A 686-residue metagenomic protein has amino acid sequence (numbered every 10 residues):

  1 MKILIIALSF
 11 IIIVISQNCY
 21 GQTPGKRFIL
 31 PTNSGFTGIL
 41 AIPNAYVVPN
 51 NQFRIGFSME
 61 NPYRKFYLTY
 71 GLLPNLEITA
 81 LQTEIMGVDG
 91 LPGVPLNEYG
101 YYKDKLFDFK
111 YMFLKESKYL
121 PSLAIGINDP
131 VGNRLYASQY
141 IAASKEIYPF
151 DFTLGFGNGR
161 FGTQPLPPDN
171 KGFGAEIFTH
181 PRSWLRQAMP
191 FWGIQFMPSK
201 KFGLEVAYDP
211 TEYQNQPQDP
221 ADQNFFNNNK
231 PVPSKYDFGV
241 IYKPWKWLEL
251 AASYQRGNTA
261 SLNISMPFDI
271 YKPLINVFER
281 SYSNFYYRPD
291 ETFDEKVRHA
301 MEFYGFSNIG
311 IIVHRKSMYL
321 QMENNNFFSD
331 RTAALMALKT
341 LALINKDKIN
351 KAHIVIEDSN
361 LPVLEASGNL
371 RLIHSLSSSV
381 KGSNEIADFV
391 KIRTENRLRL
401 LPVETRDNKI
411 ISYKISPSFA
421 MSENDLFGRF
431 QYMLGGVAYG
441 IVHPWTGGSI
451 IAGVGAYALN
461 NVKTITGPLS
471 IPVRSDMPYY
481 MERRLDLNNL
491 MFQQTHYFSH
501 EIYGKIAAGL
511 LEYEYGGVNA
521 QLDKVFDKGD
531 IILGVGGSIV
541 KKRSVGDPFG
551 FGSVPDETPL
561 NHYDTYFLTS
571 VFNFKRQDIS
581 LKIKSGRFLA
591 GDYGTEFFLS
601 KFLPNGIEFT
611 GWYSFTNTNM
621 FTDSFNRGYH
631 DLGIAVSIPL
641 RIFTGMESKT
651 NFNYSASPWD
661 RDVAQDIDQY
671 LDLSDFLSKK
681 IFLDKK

Functional and structural regions predicted by a protein language model:
G21-V131, L135, I147-F150, G159-R160 (+14 more regions): Transmembrane beta-barrel domains of Gram-negative outer membranes and organellar outer membranes
G25, A80-D108, M112, K118 (+11 more regions): Outer-membrane beta-barrel translocator/channel fold
A41, R54, K65, L106-D108 (+10 more regions): Membrane-embedded beta-strand positions in outer-membrane beta-barrel channels/transporters
P49-F53, R64, P74-L76, Y119-L123 (+15 more regions): Outer-envelope beta-barrel architecture signal
F53-G56, K316-N324: Short, aliphatic-rich beta-strand segments
L72-P74, K110-S117, I147-P149, P198-K200 (+9 more regions): Outer-membrane beta-barrel proteins
G174-E176, R182, Q216, K243-L250 (+4 more regions): Flexible, glycine-rich linker and terminal segments associated with outer-membrane beta-barrel/transport systems
P273-F285, K316, L370-Y413, S418-M433 (+13 more regions): Gram-negative and organellar
